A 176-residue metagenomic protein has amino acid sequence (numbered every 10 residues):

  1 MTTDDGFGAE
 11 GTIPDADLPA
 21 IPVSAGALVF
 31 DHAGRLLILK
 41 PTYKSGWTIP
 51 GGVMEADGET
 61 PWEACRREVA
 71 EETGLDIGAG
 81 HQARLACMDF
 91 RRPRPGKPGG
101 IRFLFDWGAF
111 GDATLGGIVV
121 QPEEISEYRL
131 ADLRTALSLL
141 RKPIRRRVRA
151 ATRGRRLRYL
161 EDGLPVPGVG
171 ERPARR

Functional and structural regions predicted by a protein language model:
M1-G26: Acidic, metal-coordinating catalytic segment for phosphate/diphosphate chemistry, firing primarily on the Nudix
T3, V23-A25, G34, I101-F103 (+1 more regions): Change "...and in nucleic-acid phosphodiester-cleaving endonucleases..." to "...and in nucleic-acid processing enzymes
P19-I21, P95-I101, V120-I125: A generic structural micro-feature
V29, L104-G108, R129-D132: Short, well-ordered beta-strand micro-motif
D31-E71: Conserved Nudix-box catalytic region and its N-terminal flanking loop in Nudix hydrolases and closely related
S45-W47, Q121-R176: Nudix hydrolase/Nudix homology domain
D76-C87: A short coil-to-beta-strand element that immediately follows conserved catalytic motifs
D89-G117, A150-T152: Active-site-adjacent beta-strand/loop module that shapes the phosphate/pyrophosphate-binding cleft
